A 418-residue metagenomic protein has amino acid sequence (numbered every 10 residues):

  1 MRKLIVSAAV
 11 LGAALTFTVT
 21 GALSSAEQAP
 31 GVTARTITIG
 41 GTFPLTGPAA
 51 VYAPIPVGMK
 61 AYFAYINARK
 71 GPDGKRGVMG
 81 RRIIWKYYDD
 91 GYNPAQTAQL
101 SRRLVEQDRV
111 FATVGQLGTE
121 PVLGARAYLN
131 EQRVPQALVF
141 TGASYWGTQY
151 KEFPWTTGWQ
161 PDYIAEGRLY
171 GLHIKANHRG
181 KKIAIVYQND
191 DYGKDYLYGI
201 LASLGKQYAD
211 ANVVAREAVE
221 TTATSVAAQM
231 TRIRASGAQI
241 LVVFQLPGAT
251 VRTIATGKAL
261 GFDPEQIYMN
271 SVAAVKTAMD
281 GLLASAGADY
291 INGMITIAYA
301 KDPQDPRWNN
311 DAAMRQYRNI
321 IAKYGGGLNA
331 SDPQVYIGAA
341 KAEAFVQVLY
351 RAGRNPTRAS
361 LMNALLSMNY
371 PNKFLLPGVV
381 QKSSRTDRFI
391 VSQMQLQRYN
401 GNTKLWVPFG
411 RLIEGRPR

Functional and structural regions predicted by a protein language model:
M1-I37, I413-R418: Short, low-complexity disordered leader/linker segments with a strong preference for bacterial N-terminal type II
S24-G40, K75-R82, K175-K182, N355: Immediate post-signal peptide segment of exported/extracytoplasmic ligand-binding proteins
S25-Q28, A50-V57, R69-Q149, W159 (+2 more regions): Beta-alpha junction/loop-to-helix N-cap segments that form part of ligand/metal-binding clefts
G31-T33, G40-K60, Y88-P94, L117-G118 (+3 more regions): Extracytoplasmic "Venus flytrap"
A95, Q107-E217, I267-T296: Extracytoplasmic ligand/sensor domains, especially the bilobed periplasmic-binding protein
T97, G158-K182, S225-A227, T250 (+2 more regions): Hydrophobic alpha-helical segments within soluble ligand-binding/sensing domains
G257-A339, L412-R416: Extracellular/periplasmic periplasmic-binding protein-like sensory domains
K323-Y336, V346-L405: Segments of small-molecule ligand-sensing domains
